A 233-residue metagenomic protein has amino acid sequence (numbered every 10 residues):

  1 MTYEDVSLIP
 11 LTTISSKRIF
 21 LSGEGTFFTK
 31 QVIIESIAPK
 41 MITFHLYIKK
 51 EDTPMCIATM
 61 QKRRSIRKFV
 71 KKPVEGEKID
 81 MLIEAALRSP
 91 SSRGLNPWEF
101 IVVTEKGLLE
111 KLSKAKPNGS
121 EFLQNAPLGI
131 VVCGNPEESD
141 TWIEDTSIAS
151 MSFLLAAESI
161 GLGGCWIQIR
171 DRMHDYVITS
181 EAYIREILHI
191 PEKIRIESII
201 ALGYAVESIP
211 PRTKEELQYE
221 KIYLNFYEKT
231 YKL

Functional and structural regions predicted by a protein language model:
T2, S7-R18, S22, S36: Low-acidity, Ser/Thr- and Arg-rich intrinsically disordered low-complexity segments
Y3, Q31, H45-Y47: Low-complexity, intrinsically disordered or signal/transmembrane-proximal segments
E4-V6, R18, K30, R63 (+1 more regions): N-terminal low-hydrophobic presequence detector
E24-G25, Q31: A cross-taxon signal for low-complexity, glycine/charged-rich
G25, S36-I37, I42-L233: Acidic, surface-exposed loops and disordered segments
